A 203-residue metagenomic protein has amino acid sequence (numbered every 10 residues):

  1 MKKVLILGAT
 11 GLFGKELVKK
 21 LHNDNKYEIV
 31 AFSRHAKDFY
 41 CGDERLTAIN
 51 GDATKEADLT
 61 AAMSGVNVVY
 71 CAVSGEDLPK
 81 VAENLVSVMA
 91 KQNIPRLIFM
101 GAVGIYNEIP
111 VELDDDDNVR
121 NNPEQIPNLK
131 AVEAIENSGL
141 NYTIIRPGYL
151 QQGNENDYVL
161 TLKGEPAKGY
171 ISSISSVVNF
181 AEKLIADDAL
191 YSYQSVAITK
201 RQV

Functional and structural regions predicted by a protein language model:
K2-D24: N-terminal Rossmann NAD(P)H-binding glycine-rich loop of SDR-like oxidoreductase domains
K3, N67-V68, R96: Structural motif
L7-L12, G153-N154, Y158-V203: Active-site-lining helix/loop region of Rossmann-like oxidoreductase modules
N25-I29, Y191: A generic structural motif
F32-D38, Y149: Short, polar loop motifs at secondary-structure junctions
K37-K91: NAD(P)H-binding glycine-rich loop region in Rossmannoid oxidoreductase-like domains and their noncatalytic homologs
V69, I145, V177-F180: Non-catalytic, hydrophobic alpha-helical segments
D77-V159: Glycine-/Pro-rich loop/turn segments that contact NAD(P) or position catalytic residues in Rossmann-like domains
